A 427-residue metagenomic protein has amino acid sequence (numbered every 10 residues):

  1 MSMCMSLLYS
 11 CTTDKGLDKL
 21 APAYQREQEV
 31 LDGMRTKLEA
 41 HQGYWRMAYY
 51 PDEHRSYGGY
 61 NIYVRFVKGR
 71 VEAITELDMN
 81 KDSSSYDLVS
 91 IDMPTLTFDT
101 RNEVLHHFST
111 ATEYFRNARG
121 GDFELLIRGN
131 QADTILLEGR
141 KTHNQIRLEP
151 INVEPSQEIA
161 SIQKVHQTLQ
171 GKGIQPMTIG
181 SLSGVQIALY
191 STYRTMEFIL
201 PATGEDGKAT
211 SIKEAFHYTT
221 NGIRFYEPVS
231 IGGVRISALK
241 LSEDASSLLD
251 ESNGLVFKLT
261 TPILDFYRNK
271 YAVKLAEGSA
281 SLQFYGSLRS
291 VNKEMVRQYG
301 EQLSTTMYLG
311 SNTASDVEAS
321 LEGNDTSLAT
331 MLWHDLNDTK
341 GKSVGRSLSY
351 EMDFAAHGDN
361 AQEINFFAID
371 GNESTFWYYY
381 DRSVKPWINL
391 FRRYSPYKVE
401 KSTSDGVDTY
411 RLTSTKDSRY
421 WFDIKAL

Functional and structural regions predicted by a protein language model:
S6-S10: C-terminal motif of bacterial Sec signal peptides marking the signal peptidase cleavage site
T12-D99, E103, N130, N144 (+2 more regions): Acidic/polar, low-complexity intrinsically disordered N-terminal segments immediately downstream of a Sec signal
T13-R26, D133-Q175, E251-S287, S402-L427: Edge beta-strand at a domain terminus
D52-M93, S183-N221, S290-G371: N-terminal glycine/threonine-rich, aromatic-flanked beta-hairpin/loop signature
L88-A132, G254-V256, P262-Y271: Surface-exposed, polar helix/loop patches in the mature regions of secreted/periplasmic/lumenal proteins that form
T97-G120, G222-I236, E363-S395: An anionic, turn-rich surface loop/hairpin at beta-sheet edges that serves as a generic interaction/coordination patch
F115-S183, R297, Q302, F376 (+2 more regions): A charged, solvent-exposed segment within the mature domains of Sec-exported extracytoplasmic proteins
E154-E322: Acidic, serine/threonine- and glycine-rich low-complexity intrinsically disordered segments that serve as flexible
